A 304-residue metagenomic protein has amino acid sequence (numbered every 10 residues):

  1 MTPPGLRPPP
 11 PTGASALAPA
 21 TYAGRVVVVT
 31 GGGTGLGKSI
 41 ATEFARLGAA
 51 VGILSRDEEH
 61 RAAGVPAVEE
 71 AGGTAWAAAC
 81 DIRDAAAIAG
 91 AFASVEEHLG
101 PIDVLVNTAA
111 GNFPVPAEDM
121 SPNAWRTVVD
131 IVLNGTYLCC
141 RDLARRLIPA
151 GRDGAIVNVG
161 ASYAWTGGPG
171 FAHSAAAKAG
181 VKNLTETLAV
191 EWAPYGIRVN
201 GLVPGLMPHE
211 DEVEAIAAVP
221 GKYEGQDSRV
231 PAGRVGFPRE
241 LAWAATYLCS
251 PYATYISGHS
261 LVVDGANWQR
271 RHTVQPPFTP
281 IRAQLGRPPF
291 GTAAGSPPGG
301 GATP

Functional and structural regions predicted by a protein language model:
S15, P194, G201-V230, R270-T303: A glycine/serine/threonine-rich, flexible loop-to-helix segment that serves as the NAD(P) cofactor-binding "lid"
V26, G31-G35: Conserved glycine-rich cofactor-binding loop
V106, A193, R198, I256-G258: Short, small/polar-rich loop/turn modules that mediate ligand/substrate recognition or access, typified
P116-A117, S121-V129, Q226: Substrate-binding pocket helix/loop in short-chain dehydrogenase/reductase
C140, A177, T185: Active-site helix of classical SDR
R145, P149, V190-P194, T254: Alpha-helical segment proximal to the catalytic Tyr-Lys
A161: Residue(s) in the substrate-gating loop at a strand-loop-helix junction that position the organic substrate next
